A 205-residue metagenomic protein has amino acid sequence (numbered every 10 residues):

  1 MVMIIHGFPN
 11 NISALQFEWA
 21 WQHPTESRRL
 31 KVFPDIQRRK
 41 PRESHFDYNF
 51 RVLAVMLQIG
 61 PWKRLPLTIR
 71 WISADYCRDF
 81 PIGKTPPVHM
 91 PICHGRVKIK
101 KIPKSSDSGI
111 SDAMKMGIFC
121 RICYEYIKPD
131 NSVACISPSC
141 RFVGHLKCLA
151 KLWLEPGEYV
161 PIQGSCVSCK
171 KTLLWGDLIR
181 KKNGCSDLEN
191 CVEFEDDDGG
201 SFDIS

Functional and structural regions predicted by a protein language model:
M1-S105: Structure-specific nucleic-acid interaction/processing domains
H6-N10, C140, K171-L174: Conserved beta-strand elements of beta-rich interaction domains across eukaryotes, especially beta-propellers
S106-G117, E125-P129, E155-P161: Short, flexible, mixed-charge glycine/proline-rich loop motifs that serve as phosphate/nucleic-acid-contacting
M114-A134, K171, W175-C185: Small Cys/His zinc-coordinating "RING-like" fingers
K128, C135, R141-H145: General zinc-binding finger modules coordinated by cysteine/histidine
S132-S137, I162-K170: Cysteine-rich micro-motifs
C140-Y159: Cys/His-coordinated zinc-finger cores
L146-A150, S168-S205: C-terminal flanking segment of RING-like E3 ligase catalytic modules
